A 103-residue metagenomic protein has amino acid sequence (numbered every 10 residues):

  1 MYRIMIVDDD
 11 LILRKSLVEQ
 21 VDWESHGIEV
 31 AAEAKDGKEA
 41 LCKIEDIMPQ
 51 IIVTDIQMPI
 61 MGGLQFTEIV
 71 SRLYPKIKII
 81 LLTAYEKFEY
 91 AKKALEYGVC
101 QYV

Functional and structural regions predicted by a protein language model:
Y2-L13, L17-V18: Conserved acidic segment of CheY-like receiver
V7-D8, A34, I52: Conserved sequence signature across two-component system core domains
W23-G27, L73-P75: Short helix-capping segments at alpha-helix termini
S25-V30, I47: A generic structural motif
V30-A31, I79: Hydrophobic/aromatic residues located in beta-strands of well-ordered beta-sheets within soluble catalytic
A31-K38: Conserved Asp/Asn-Gly motif in the active-site loop of CheY-like receiver
L41-V103: CheY-like receiver
